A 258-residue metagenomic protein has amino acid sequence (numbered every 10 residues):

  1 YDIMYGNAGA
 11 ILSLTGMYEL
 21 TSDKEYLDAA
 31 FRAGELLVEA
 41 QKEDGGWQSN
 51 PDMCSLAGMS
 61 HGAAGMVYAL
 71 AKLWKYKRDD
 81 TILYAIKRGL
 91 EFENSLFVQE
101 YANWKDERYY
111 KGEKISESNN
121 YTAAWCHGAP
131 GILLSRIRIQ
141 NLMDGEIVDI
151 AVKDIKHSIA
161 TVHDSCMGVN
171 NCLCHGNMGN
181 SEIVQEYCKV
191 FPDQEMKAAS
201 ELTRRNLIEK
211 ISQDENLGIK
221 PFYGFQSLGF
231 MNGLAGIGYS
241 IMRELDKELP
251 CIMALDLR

Functional and structural regions predicted by a protein language model:
Y1-Y84, S95: Solenoidal tandem-repeat scaffolds enriched in leucines and small polar residues
A8-L12, G45-G65, A102-A124, H175-K189 (+1 more regions): Carbohydrate-binding/catalytic loop surfaces
I11, T15-E19, V67, W74 (+6 more regions): Alpha-solenoid repeat junctions
A29-G46, A85-N103, E146-G168, A198-N216 (+1 more regions): Long, well-ordered core segments of solenoidal/helical folds
G65-A124, A129: Acidic, glycine-rich loop-and-beta core segments that form the ion-binding/anion-interacting portion of active sites
K72, Y76, S116, R138-E146 (+9 more regions): Terminal, non-catalytic domain-edge segments
K105-N119, W125-G128, L133-I183: A beta-strand-loop signature enriched in Asp, Gly, Thr, and Trp that corresponds to the sialidase/neuraminidase Asp-box
